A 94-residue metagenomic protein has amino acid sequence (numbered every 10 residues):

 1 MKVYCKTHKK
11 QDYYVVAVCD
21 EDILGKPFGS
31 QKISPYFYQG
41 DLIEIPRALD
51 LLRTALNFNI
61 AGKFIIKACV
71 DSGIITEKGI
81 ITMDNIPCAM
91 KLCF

Functional and structural regions predicted by a protein language model:
M1-L51, L56, G79, A89-C93: Conserved mixed alpha/beta catalytic, RNA-binding, or beta-rich assembly cores of soluble enzyme, regulatory
N59-F94: Short, compact, well-ordered microdomains
